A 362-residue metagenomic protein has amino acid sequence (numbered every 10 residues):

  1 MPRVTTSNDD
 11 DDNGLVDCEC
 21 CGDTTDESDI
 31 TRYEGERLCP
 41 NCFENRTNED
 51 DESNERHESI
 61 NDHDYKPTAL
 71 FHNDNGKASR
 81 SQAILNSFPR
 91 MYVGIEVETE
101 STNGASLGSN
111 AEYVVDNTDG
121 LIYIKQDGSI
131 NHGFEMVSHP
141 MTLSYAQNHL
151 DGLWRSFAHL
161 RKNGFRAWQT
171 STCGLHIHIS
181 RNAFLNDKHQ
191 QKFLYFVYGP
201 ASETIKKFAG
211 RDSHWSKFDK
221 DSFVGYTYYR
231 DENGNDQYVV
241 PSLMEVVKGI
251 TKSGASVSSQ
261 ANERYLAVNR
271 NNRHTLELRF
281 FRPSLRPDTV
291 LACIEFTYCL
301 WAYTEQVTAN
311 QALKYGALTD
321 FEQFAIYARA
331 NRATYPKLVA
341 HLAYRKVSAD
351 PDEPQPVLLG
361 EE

Functional and structural regions predicted by a protein language model:
D12-G14, G35: Short metal-coordination and nucleic-acid-contact micro-motifs, chiefly zinc-binding Cys/His arrays
E19, P40, E44-G164: Terminal catalytic/cofactor-binding subdomain
D26-E27, T47: Short functional micro-motifs and their immediate structural scaffolds
S28-E36: Short linker/helix segments within small regulatory modules
G94, Q190-S284: Aromatic/basic-lined ligand-recognition segments that form π-stacking hydrophobic pockets flanked by Lys/Arg to engage
G133, W168-L185, T275-R279: Histidine-centered divalent-metal-coordination microenvironment in nucleic-acid enzymes
Y145-S156, N182-G210, R286-W301, Y344: Helical (often loop-to-helix) elements that flank the catalytic cores of nucleotide-handling enzymes
W168, S202-F218, A302-L338: Flexible helix-coil linker/hinge segments at domain or subdomain boundaries
